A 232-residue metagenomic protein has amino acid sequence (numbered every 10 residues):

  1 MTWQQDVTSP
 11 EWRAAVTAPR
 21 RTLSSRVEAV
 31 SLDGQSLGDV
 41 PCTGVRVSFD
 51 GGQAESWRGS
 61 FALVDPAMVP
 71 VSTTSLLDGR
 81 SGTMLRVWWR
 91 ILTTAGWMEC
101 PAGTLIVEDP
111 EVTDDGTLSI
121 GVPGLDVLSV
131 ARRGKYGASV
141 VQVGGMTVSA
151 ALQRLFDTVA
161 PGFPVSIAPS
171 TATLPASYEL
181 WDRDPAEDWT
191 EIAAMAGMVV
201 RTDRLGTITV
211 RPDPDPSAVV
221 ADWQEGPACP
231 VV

Functional and structural regions predicted by a protein language model:
M1-V141, E179-L180, T190-G197, T202-R204 (+2 more regions): Assembly/oligomerization scaffold segments
R58, R132-K135, L152-L180: N-terminal export/assembly leaders
G144-T147: Internal, well-ordered alpha/beta segment that forms a basic, Gly-enriched binding/recognition surface
S149-Q153, A186-W189: Extracytoplasmic/secreted envelope proteins and their assembly/folding machinery, especially bacterial periplasmic
A168-A172, T202-T207: Short, glycine-/polar-rich solvent-exposed loops and beta-turns at beta-strand/coil boundaries
